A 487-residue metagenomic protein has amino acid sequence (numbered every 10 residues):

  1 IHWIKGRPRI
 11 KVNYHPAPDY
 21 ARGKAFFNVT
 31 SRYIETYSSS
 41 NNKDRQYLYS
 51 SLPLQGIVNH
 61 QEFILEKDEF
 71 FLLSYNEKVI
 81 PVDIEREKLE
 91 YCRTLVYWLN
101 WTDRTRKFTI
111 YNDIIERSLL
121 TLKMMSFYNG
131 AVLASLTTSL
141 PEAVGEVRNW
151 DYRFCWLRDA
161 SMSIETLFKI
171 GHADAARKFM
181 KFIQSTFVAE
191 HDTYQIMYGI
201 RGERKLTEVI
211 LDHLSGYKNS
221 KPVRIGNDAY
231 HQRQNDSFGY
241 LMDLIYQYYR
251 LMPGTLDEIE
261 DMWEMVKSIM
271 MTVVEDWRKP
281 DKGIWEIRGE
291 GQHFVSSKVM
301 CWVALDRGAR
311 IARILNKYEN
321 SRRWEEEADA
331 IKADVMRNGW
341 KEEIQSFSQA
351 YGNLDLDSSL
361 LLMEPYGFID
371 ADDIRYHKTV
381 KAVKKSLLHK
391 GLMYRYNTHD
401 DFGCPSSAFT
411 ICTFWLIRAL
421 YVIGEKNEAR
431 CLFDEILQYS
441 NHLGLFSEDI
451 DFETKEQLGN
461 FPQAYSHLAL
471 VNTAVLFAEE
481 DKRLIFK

Functional and structural regions predicted by a protein language model:
H2-K487: Acidic, mature catalytic/reactive cores of soluble proteins
